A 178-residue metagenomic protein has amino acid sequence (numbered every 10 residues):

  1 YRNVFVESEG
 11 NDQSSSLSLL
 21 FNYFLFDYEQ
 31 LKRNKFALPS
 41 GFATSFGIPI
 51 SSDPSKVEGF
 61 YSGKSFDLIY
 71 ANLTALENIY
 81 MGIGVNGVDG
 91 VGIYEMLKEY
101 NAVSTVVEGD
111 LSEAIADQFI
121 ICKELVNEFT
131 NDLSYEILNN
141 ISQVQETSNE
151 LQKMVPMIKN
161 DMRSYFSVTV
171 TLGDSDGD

Functional and structural regions predicted by a protein language model:
Y1-D178: Mature extracytoplasmic or organellar-lumen-exposed domains after removal of signal/transit peptides
